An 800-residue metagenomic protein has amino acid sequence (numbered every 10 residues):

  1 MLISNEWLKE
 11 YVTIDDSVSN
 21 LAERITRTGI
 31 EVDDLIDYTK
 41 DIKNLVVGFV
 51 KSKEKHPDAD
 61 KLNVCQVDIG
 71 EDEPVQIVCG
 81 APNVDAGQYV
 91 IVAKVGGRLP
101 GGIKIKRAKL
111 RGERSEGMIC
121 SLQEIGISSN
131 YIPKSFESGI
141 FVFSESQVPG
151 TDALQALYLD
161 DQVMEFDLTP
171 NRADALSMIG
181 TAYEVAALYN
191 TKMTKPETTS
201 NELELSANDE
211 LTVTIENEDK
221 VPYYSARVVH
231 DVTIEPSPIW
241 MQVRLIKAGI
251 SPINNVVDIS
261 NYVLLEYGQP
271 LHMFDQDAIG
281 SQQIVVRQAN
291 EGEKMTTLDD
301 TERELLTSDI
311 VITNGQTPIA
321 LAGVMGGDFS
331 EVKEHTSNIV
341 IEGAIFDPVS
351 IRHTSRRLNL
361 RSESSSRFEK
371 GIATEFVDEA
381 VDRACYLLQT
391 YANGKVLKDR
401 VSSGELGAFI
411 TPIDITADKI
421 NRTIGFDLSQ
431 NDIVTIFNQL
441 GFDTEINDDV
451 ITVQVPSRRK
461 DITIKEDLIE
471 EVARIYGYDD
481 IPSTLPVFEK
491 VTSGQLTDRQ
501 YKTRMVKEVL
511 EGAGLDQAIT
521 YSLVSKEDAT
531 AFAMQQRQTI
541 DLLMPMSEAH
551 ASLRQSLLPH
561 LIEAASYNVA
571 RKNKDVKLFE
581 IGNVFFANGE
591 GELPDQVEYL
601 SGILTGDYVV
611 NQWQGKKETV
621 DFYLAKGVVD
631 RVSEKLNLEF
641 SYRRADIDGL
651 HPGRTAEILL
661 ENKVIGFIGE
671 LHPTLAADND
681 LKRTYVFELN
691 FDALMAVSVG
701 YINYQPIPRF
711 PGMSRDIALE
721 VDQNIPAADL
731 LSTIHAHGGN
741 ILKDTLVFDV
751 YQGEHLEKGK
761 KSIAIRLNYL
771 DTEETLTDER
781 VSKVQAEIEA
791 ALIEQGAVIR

Functional and structural regions predicted by a protein language model:
M1-T199, V340, E363, A373-T374 (+2 more regions): Phosphate-backbone binding interfaces of nucleic-acid-interacting proteins
S4-N5, N63, T194-K294, Y608: Glycine/proline-enriched, intrinsically flexible loops and inter-domain linkers
K40-K43, E202-L203, K490-V491, Q495 (+3 more regions): Beta-rich nucleic-acid/ligand-interaction surfaces
V47-V78, N254, S260-V332: Conserved mixed alpha/beta core segments that line enzyme active sites in large multi-domain catalysts
R114-G126, S135, I140, I312-A408 (+1 more regions): Mobile "lid/hinge" segments at catalytic clefts and subdomain interfaces of large enzymes
Y189-T214, G394-I420, D427: Terminal amphipathic helices with adjacent charged low-complexity linkers/tails
I413-A417, N421-V576, R715, N768-L770 (+2 more regions): Extended, well-folded interaction surfaces typified by the phenylalanyl-tRNA synthetase beta subunit core
Q439-F442, D595, V609-R800: A carboxyl-terminal module marker
